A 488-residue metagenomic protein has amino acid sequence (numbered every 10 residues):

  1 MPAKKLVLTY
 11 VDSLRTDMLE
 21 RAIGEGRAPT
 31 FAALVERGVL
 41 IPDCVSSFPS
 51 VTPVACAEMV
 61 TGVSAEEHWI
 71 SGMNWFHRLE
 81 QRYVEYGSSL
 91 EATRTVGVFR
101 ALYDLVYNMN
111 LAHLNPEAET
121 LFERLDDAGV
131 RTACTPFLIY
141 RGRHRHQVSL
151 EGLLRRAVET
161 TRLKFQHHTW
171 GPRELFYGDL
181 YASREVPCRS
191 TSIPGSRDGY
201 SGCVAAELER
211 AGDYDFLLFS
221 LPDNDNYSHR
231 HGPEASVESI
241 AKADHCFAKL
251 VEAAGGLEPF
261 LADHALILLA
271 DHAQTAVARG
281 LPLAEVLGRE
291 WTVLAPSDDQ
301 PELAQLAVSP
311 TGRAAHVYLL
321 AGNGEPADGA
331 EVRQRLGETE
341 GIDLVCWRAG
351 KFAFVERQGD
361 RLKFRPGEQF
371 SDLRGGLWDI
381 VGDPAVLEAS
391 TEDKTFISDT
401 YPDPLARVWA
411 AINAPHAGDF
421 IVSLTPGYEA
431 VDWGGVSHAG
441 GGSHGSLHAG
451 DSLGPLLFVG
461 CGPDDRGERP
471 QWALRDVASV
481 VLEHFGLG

Functional and structural regions predicted by a protein language model:
P2-V7: Extreme N-terminal starter segment of soluble prokaryotic enzymes
Y10, D43-C44, R131-F137, F216-S220 (+3 more regions): A structural signal for short, well-ordered beta-strand segments and their strand-loop junctions that often border
E20-N74, R131-A133: Short, structured active-site-proximal loop/turn typified by the sulfatase FGly-forming signature C/S-X-P-X-R
A22-G26, V148-L153, G232-V237, R279-E290 (+1 more regions): Short secondary-structure boundary/capping segments
T30, K242-E285, I421-S423, V481: Metal-dependent active-site segment of extracytoplasmic phospho-/sulfohydrolases and closely related
V63-R230, R365-S398, A417, V431: His/Asp/Glu-rich, glycine-adjacent segments that coordinate divalent cations and/or stabilize oxyanion chemistry on
N115-A118, E302-G467, W472-L474, A478: Active-site neighborhoods of enzymes that stabilize oxyanions during catalysis
G195-L217, N224-L266, V408, D476-A478: A long, amphipathic alpha-helix that forms part of the scaffold/cap immediately adjacent to metal-dependent active
